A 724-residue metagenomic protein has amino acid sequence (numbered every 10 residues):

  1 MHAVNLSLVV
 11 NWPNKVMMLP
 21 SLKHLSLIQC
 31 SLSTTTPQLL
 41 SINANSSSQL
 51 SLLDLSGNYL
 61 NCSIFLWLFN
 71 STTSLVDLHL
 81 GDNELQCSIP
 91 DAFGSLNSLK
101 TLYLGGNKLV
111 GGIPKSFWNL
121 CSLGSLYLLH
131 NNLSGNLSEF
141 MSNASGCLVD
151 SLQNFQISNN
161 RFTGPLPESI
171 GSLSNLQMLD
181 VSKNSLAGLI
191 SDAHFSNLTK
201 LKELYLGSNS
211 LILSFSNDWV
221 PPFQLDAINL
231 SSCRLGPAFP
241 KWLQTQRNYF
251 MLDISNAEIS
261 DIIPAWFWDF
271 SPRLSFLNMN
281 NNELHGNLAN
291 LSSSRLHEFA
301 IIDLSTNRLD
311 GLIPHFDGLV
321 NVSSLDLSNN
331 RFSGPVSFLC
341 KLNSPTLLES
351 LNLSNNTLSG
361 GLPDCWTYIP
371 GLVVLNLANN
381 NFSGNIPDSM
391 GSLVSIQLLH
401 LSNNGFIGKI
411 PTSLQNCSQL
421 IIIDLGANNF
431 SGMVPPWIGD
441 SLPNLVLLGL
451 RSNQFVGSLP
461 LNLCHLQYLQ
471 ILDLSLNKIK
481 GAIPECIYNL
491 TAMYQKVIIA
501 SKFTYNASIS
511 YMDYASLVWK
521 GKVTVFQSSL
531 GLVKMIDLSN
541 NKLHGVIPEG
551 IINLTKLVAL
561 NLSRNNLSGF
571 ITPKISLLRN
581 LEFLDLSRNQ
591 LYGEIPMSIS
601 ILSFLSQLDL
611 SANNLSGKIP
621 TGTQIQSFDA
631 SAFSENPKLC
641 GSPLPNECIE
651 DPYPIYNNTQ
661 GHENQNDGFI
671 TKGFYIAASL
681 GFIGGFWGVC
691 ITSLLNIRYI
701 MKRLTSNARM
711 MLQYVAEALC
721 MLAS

Functional and structural regions predicted by a protein language model:
M1-S724: Plant-biased, solvent-exposed loop and capping regions within N-terminal extracellular ligand-binding ectodomains
